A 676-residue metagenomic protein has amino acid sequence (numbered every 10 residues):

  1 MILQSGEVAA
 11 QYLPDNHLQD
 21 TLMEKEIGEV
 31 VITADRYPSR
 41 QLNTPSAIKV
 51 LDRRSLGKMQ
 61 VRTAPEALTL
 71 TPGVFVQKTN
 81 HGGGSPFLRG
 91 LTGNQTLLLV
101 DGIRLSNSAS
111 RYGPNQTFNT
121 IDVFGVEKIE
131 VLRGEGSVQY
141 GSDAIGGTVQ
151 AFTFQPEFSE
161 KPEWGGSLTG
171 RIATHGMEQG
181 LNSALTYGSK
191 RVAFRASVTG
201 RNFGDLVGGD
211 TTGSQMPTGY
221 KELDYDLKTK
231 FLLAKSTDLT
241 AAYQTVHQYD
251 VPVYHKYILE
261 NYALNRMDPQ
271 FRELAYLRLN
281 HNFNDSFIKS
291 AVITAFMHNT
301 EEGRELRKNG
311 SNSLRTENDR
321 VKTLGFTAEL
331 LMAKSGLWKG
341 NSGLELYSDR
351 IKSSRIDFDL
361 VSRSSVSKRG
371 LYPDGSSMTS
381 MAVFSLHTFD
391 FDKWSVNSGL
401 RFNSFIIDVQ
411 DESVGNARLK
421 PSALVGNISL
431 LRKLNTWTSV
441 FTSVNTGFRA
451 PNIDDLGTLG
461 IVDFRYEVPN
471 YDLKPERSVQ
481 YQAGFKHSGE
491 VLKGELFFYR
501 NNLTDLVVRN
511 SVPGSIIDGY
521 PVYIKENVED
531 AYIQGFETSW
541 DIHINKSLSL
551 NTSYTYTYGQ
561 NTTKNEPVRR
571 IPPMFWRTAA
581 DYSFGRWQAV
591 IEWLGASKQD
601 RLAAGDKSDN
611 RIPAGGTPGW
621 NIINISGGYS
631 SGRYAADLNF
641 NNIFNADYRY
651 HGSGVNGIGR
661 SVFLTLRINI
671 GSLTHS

Functional and structural regions predicted by a protein language model:
Y12-G57, G93: Short, acidic, small-residue-rich periplasmic hinge/interaction motif at the N-terminus of Gram-negative outer-membrane
Y12-H17, L206, M216-T218, S236-S290 (+1 more regions): Flexible loop and strand-edge segments within Gram-negative outer membrane beta-barrel domains
E29, A64-A67, G84-F87, T96-L99 (+5 more regions): N-terminal periplasmic accessory domains that precede and gate Gram-negative outer-membrane beta-barrel machines
L105-R133: Short acidic/polar hinge/loop motifs at secondary-structure boundaries that mediate gating or recognition
T174-N202, G213-Y249, P269-N282, K334-S335 (+2 more regions): Transmembrane beta-barrel wall of Gram-negative outer-membrane proteins
H247-Y249, H255-K256, N299-G303, D357 (+9 more regions): Surface-exposed extracellular loop regions of Gram-negative outer-membrane beta-barrel proteins, predominantly
E317-L330, S376-V383, N470-K474, Q480 (+2 more regions): Outer membrane beta-barrel strand-and-loop segments of large Gram-negative receptors, especially TonB-dependent
D390-K393, F405, Y499-N502, Y520-A604 (+4 more regions): Gram-negative outer-membrane beta-barrel transporters
